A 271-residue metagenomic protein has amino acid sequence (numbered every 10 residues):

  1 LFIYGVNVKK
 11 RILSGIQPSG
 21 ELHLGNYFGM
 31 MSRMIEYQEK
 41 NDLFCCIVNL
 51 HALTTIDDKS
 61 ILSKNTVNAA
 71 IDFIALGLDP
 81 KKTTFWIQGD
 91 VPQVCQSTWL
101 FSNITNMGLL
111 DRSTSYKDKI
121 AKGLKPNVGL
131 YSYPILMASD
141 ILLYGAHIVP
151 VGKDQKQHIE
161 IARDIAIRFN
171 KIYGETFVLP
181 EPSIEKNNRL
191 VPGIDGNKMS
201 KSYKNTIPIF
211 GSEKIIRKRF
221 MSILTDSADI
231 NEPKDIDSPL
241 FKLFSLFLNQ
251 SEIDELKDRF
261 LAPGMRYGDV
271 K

Functional and structural regions predicted by a protein language model:
L1-N7: Short, Lys/Arg-enriched N-terminal segments with co-localized hydrophobic residues within the first ~10-30 amino acids
K10-S139: N-terminal Rossmann-like or analogous alpha/beta NTP/dinucleotide-binding catalytic cores that position adenine
N26, Q157, R163-K271: Conserved nucleotide- and phosphate/pyrophosphate-binding catalytic cores in adenylate/nucleotidyl-handling enzymes
K59, I148-G152, T176: Short, polar/flexible loop-turn hinges at active-site or ligand-entry regions and domain interfaces
F73, F101, D154, G196 (+1 more regions): Divalent metal-coordination and catalytic microenvironments
T84-I87, P150, A228: Short catalytic-loop micro-motif centered on adjacent basic/acidic residues
M107-D111, L143-P150, L248-L256: Short helix-capping/linker segments at secondary-structure and domain boundaries
D118-F169: Internal, conserved structured core segments that host functional sites
